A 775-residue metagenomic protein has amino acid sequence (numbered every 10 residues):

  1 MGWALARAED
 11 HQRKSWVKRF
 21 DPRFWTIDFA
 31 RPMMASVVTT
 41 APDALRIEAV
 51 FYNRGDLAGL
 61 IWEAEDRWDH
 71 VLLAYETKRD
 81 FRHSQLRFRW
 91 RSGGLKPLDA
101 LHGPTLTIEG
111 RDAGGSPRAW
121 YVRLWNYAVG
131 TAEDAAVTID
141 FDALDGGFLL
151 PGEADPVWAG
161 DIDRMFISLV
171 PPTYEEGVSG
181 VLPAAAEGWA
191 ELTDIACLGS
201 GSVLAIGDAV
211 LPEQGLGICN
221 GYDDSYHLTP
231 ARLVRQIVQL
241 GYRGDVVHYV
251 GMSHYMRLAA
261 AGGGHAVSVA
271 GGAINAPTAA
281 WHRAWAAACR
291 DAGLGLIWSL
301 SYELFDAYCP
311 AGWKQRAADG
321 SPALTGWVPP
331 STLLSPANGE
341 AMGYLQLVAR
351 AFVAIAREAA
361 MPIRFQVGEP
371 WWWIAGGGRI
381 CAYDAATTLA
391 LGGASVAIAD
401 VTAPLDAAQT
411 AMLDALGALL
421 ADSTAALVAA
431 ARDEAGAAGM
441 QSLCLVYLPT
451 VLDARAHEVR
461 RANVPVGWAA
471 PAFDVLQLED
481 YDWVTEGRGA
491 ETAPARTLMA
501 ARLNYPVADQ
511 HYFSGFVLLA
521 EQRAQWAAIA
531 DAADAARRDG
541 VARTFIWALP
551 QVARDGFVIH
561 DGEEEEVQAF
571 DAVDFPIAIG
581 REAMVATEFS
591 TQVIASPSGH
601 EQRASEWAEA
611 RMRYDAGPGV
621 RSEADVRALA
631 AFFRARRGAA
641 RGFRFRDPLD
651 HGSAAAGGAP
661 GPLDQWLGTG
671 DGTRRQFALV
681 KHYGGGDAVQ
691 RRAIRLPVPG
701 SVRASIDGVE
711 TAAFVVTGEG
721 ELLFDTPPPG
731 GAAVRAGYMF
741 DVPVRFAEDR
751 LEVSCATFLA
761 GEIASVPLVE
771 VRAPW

Functional and structural regions predicted by a protein language model:
W68-L106, F141, D161-M165, I195: Extra-cytoplasmic beta-strand recognition segments
L86-F88, V137-E187, I195: Extracellular beta-strand ligand-recognition surfaces/modules
D163, S168-P172, G221, G244-Y255 (+4 more regions): Substrate-binding cleft of secreted/luminal carbohydrate-active enzymes
G215-G264, A284, A288, A292-I297 (+1 more regions): Catalytic domains of carbohydrate-active enzymes, especially glycoside hydrolases
A323-E434, Y447-N463: Polysaccharide-binding and catalytic clefts of secreted carbohydrate-active enzymes
A435-V484: Substrate-binding cleft/loops of secretory-pathway carbohydrate-active enzymes
F589, Q602-S622, V753-W775: Oligomerization/assembly interface segments of phage tail-like spikes and tubes
A630-G718, M739-W775: Extended beta-strand solenoid/passenger and fiber regions
